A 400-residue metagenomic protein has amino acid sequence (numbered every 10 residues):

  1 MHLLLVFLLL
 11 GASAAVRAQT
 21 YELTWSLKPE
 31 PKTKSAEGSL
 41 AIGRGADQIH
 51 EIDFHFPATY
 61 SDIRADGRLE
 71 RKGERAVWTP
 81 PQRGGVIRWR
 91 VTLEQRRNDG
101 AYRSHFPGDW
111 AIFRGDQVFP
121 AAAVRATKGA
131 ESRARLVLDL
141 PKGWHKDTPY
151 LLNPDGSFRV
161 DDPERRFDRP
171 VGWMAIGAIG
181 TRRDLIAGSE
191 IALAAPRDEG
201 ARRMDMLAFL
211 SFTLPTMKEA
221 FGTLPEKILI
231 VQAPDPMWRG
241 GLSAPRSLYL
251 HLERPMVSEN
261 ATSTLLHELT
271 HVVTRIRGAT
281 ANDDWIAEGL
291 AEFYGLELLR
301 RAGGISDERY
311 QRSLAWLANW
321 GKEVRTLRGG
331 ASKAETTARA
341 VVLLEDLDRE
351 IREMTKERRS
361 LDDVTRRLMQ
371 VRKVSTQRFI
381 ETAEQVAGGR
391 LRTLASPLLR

Functional and structural regions predicted by a protein language model:
F7-R17: Hydrophobic h-region of N-terminal signal peptides that target proteins for export in Gram-negative bacteria
S26-E30, A41-R44, F56-F106: A surface-exposed beta-strand-loop module
K34-R44, L136, L210: Short, well-ordered beta-strand segments enriched in hydrophobic/aromatic residues
T59-I63, Q117, A122-A126, E131-L151 (+3 more regions): Zn2+-dependent metallopeptidase catalytic core
L93-R133: Glycine/proline-rich low-complexity spacer/linker segments in large multi-domain proteins
I179-D283: Juxtacatalytic substrate-recognition/specificity segment
L248-M256, G278-T326: Post-HExxH zinc-binding segment in Zn-dependent metallohydrolases
V324-T326, K333, V341-R400: Amphipathic alpha-helical substructures
